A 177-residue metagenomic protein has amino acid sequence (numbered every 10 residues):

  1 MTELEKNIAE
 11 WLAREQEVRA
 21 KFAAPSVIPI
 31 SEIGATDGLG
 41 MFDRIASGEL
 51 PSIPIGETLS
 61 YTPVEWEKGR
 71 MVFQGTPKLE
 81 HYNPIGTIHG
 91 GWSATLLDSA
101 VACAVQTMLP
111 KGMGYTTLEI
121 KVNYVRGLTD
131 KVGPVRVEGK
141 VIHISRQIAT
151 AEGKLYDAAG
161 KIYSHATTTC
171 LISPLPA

Functional and structural regions predicted by a protein language model:
M1-A177: Terminal targeting signals and extreme-terminal segments of soluble enzymes
